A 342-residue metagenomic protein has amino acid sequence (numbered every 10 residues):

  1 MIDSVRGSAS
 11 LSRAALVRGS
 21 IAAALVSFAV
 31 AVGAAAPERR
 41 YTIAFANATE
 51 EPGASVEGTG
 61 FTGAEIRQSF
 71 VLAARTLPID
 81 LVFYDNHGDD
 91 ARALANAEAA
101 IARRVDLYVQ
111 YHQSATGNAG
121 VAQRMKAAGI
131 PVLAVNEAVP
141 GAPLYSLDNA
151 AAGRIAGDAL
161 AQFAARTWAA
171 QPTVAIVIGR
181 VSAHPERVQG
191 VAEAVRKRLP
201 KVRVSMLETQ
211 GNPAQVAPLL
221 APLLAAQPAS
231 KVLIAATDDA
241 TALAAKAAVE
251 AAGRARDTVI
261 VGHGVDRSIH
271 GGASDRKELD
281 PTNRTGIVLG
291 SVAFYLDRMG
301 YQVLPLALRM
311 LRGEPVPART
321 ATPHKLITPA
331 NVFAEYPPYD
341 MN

Functional and structural regions predicted by a protein language model:
S12-I21: N-terminal export leaders
A36-Y41, V195, F294-N342: Hinge/cleft segment of the Venus flytrap/periplasmic-binding protein
R40-A73, V82-A91, H112-A115, L144 (+3 more regions): Extracytoplasmic "Venus flytrap"
A44-F45, R104-H112, P131-V135, A175-I176 (+4 more regions): Periplasmic-binding protein-like
D85, A138-Q162, I176-I178, K277-D297: Short beta-strand elements at the ligand-binding edges of bilobed clamshell
A93, Y145-Q171, E186, A214-A217 (+2 more regions): Hydrophobic alpha-helical segments within soluble ligand-binding/sensing domains
L107-K126, V191, T209-A273: Hydrophobic alpha-helical
A115-A151, R267-T285: Flexible loop/hinge segments that line or gate small-molecule binding clefts
